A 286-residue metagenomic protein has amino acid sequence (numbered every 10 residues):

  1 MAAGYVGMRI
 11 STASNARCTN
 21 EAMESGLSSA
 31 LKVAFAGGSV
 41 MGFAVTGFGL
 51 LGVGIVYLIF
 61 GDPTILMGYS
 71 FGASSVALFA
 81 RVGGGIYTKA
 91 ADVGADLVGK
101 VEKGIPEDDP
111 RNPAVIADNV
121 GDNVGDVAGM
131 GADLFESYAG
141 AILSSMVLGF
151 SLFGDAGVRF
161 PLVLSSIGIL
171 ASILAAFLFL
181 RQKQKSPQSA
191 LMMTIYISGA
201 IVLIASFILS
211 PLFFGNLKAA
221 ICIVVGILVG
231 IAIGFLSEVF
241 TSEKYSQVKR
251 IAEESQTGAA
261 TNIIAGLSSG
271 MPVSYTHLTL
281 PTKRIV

Functional and structural regions predicted by a protein language model:
M1-L278, K283-R284: Hydrophobic packing and interface segments
